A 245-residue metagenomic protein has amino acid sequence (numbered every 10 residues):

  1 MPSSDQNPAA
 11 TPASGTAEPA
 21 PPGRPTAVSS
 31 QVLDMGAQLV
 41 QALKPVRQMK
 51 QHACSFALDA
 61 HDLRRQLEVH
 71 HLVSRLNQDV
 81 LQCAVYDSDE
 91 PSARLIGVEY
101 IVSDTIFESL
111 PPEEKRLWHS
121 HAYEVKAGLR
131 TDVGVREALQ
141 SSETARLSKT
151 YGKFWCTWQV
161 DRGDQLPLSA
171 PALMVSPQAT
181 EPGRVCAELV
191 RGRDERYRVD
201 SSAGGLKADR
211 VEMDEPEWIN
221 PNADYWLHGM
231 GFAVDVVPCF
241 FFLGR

Functional and structural regions predicted by a protein language model:
M1-V80, E143-R245: N-terminal domain-onset segments
L43-S103, F107-E108, R116-Y123, A127-G128: Extracytoplasmic c-type cytochrome modules immediately beyond a signal peptide or single-pass transmembrane anchor
D89-V185: An exposed acidic His-Trp-rich patch
